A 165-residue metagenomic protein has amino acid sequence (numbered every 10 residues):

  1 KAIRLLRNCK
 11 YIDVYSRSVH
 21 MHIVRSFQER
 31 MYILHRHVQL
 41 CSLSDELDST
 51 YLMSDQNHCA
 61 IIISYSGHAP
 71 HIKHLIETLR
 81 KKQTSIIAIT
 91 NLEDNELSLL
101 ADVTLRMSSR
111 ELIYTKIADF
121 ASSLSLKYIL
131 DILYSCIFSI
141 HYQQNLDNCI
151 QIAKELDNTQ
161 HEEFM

Functional and structural regions predicted by a protein language model:
K1-N8: A short, well-structured juxtamembrane/interface segment
N8-Y128, Y134-I140: Glycine-rich phosphate-binding loops that contact phosphosugars or nucleotide phosphates
S125, I129, L133, N145-N148 (+1 more regions): Short, hydrophobic-biased amphipathic alpha-helical segments
Q143-M165: A short, charged, Gly/Pro-tolerant segment at domain boundaries
